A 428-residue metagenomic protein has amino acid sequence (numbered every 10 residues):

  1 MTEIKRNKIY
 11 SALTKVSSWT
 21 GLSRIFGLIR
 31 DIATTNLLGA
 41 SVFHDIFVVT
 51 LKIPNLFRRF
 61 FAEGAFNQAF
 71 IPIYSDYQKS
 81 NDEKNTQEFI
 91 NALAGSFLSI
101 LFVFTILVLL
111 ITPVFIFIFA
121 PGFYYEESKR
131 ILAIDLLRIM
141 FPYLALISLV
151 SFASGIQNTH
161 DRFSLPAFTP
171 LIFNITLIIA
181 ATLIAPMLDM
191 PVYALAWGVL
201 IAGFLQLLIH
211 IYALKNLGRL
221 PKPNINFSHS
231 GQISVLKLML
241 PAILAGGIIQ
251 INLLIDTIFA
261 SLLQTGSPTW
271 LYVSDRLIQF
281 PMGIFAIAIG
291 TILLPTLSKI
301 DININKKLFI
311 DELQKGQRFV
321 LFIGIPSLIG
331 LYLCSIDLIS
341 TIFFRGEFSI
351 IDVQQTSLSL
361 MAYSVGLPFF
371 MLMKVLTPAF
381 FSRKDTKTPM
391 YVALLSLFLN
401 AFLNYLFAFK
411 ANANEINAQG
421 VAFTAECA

Functional and structural regions predicted by a protein language model:
M1-A428: Membrane-embedded alpha-helical bundles of multi-pass transporters/translocases, especially carrier/permease families
